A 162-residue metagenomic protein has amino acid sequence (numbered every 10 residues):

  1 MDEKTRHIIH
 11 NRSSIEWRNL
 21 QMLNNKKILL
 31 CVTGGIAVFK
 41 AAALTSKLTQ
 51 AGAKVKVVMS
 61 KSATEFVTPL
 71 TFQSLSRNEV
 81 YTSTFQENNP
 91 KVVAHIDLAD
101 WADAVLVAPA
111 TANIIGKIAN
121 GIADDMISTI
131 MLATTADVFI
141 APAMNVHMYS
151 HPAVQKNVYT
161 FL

Functional and structural regions predicted by a protein language model:
D2-E3, E16: Acidic, Ala/Val/Gly-enriched low-complexity intrinsically disordered segments
H10-R12, E16-F139, N145-L162: A cross-family phosphate/adenosyl-ligand binding-site feature
